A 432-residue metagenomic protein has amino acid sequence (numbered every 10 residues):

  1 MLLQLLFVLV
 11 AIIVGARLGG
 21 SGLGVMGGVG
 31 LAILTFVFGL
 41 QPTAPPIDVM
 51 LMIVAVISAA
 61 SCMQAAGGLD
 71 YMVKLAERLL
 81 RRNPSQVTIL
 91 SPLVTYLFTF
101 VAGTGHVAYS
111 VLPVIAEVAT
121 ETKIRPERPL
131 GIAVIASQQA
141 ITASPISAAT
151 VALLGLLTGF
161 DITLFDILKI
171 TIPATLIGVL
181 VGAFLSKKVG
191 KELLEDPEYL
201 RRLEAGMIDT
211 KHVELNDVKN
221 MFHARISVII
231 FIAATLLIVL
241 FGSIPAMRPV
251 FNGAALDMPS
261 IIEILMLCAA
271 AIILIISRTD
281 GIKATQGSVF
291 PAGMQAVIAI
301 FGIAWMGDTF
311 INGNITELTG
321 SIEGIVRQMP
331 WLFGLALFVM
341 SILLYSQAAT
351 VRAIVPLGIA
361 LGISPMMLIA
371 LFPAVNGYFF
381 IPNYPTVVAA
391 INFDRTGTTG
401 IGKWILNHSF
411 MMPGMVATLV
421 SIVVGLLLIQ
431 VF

Functional and structural regions predicted by a protein language model:
M1-A60, E198-D308, M412-F432: Hydrophobic transmembrane alpha-helices of multi-pass small-molecule transporters
V10, V14-A16, M26-V29, T35 (+4 more regions): Membrane-embedded alpha-helical segments and adjacent helix-loop junctions characteristic of multi-pass solute
D48-I57, I167-G182, A255-M266, M367-I381: Alpha-helical transmembrane segments
I57-S61, S91-V107, I132-S144, T171-V179 (+4 more regions): Helix-loop-helix module between adjacent transmembrane segments
A116-I226, S364-A374, A389-F432: Membrane-core helix-loop-helix motifs of multi-pass transport proteins
P145-L156, S243-V250, M306, F310-I315 (+1 more regions): Membrane-helix interface motif
G159-D161, V250-G253, G320, I325: Membrane-interface interhelical loops and short amphipathic "cap" helices that link adjacent transmembrane segments
Q347-A348, P382, V387-N392: Terminal transmembrane helical module of multi-pass membrane proteins
